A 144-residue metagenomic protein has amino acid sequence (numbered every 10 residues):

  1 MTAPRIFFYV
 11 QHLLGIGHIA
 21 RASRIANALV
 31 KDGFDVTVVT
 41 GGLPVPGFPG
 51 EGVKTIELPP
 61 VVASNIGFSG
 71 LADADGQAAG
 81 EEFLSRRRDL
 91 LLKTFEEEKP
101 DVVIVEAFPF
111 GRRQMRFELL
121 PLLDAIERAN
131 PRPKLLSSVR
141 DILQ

Functional and structural regions predicted by a protein language model:
A3, F7-F8, A28-E82, R88: Conserved nucleotide-sugar phosphate-binding/catalytic loop shared by glycosyltransferases and other
F7-Y9, I104, L136-S138: Structural motif
V10-R21: A short, glycine/small-residue-rich beta-strand->loop->alpha-helix junction that serves as a flexible
Q11, F108, V139-I142: Histidine-centered beta-alpha loop that forms part of the nucleotide-sugar donor binding/catalytic region in diverse
L14-G15, A78-F83, I142-Q144: Short, flexible loop segments at the rims of nucleotide/cofactor-binding pockets, characterized by
I19-V30: Short amphipathic alpha-helix
D73-R116: Conserved nucleotide-sugar donor-binding subdomain of glycosyltransferases
L119-Q144: Active-site-proximal region of nucleotide-activated glycan assembly enzymes, centered on histidine/acidic-rich loops
